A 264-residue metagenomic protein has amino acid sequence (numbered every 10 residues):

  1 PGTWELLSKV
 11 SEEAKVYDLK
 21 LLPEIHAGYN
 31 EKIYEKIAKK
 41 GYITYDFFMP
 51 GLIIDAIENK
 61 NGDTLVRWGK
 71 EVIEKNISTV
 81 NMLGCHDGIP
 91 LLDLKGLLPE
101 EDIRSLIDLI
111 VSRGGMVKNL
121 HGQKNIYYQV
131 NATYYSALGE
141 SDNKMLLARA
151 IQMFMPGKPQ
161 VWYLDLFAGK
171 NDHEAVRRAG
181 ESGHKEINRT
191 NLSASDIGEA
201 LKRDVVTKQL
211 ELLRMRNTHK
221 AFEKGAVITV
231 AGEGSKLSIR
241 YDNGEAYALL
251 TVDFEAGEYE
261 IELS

Functional and structural regions predicted by a protein language model:
P1-L263: Active-site and adjacent substrate-binding regions of carbohydrate-active enzymes
